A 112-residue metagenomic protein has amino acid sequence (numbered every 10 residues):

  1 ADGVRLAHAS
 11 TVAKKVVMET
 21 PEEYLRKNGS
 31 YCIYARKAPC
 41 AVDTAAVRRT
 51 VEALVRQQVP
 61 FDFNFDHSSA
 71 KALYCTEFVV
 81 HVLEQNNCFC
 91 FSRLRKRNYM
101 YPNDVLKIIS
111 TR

Functional and structural regions predicted by a protein language model:
A1-K37, F61-L73: Glycine-rich catalytic cores of cysteine/serine-nucleophile enzymes that process amide/ester linkages in cell-envelope
G3, T44, D104-V105: Short linear motifs in intrinsically disordered/low-complexity regions
S10, V55, V82-L83: Hydrophobic aliphatic residues
C40-V42: Surface-exposed beta-loop interaction hotspot
E52-P60: The feature captures the short pre-catalytic strand/loop hairpin that immediately precedes and shapes the active-site
D66-R112: Activation targets extended, charge/polar-rich intrinsically disordered C-terminal tails
